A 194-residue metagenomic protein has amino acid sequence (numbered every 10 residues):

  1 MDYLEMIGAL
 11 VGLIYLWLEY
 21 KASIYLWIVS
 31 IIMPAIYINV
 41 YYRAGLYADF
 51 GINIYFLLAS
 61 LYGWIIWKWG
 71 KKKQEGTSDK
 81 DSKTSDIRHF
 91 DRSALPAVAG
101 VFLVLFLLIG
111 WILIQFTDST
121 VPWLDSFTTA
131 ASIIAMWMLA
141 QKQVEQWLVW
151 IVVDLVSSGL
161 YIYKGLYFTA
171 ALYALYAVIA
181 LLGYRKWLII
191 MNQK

Functional and structural regions predicted by a protein language model:
M1-A22, L26, G70-Q74, T84-K194: Polytopic alpha-helical membrane-helix bundles and their juxtamembrane interface segments in multi-pass membrane
L13-L46: Long, highly hydrophobic alpha-helical transmembrane signal-anchor segments
I31-I36, F56-A59, V101-F106: Mid-membrane cores of alpha-helical transmembrane segments in multi-pass membrane proteins, especially transporters
Y42-A44, G51, K164, I190: Extended intrinsically disordered, low-complexity coil regions enriched in Ser, Thr, Gly, Ala and often Pro
D49, N53-L58, Y173: Individual alpha-helical transmembrane segments in multi-pass integral membrane proteins
Y55-G76: Membrane-water interface of transmembrane alpha-helices
K80-D81: Cytosolic juxtamembrane regions of integral membrane proteins
